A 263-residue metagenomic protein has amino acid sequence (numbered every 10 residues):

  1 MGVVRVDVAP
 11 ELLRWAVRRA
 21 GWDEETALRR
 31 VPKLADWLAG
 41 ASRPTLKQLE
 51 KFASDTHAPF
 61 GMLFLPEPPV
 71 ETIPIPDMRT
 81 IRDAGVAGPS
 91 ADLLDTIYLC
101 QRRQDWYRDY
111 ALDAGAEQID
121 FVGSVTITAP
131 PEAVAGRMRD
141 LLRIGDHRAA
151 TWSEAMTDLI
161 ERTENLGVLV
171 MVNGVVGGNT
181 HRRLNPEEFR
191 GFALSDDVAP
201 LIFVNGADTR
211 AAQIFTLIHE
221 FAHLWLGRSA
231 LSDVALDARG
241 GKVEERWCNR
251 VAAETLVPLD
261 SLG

Functional and structural regions predicted by a protein language model:
M1-G263: Short juxta-domain linker segments that transition from a proline/glycine-rich, charged coil into a short amphipathic
